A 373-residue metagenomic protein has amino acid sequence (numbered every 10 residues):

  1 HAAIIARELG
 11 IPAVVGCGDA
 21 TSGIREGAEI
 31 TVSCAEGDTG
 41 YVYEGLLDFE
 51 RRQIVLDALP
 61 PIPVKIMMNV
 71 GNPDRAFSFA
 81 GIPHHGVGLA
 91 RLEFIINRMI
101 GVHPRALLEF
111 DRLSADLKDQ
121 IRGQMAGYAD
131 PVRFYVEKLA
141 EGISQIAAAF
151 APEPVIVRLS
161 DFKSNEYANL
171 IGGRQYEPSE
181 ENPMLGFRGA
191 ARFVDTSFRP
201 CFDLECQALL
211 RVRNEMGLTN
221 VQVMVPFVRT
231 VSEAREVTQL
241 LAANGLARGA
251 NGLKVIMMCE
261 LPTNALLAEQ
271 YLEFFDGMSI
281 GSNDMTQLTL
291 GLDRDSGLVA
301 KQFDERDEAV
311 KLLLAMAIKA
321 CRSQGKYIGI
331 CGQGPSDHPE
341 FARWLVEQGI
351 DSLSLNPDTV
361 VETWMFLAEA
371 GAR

Functional and structural regions predicted by a protein language model:
H1-A28: Conformationally flexible catalytic loops at phosphate/diphosphate-handling active centers
R7-G10, C34, R213, G349: Generic short alpha-helical hydrophobic face used as a protein-protein interaction/packing hotspot
G18-D19, R25-A35, L92, S354: C-terminal catalytic "cap/lid" subdomain
A20, D38-T39, E181, V299: Glycine-rich, flexible loop/turn motifs
R25-D57: Extended, non-globular alpha-helical segments
I54-R373: Conserved alpha/beta-domain cores
